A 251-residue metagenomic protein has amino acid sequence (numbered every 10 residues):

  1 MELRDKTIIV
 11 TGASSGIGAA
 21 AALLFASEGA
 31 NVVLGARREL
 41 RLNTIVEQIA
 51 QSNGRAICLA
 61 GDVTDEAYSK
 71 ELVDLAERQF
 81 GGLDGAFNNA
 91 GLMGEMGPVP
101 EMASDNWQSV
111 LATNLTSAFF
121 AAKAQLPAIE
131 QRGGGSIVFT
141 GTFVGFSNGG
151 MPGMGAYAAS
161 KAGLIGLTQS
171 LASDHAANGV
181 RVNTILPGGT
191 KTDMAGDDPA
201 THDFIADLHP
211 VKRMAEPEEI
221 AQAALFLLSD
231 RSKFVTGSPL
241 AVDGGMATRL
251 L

Functional and structural regions predicted by a protein language model:
S14-S15: Conserved glycine-rich cofactor-binding loop
M93-M96, L225, T236-L251: Short C-terminal tail/terminal secondary-structure segment of NAD(P)H-dependent dehydrogenase/reductase domains
G97-V99, N106-L111, I205: Substrate-binding pocket helix/loop in short-chain dehydrogenase/reductase
A122, S160, T168: Active-site helix of classical SDR
P127, S173-D174, K233: Alpha-helical segment proximal to the catalytic Tyr-Lys
G134, A176, R181, V235-G237: Short, small/polar-rich loop/turn modules that mediate ligand/substrate recognition or access, typified
H209-I220: A conserved structural motif in NAD(P)-dependent oxidoreductases
